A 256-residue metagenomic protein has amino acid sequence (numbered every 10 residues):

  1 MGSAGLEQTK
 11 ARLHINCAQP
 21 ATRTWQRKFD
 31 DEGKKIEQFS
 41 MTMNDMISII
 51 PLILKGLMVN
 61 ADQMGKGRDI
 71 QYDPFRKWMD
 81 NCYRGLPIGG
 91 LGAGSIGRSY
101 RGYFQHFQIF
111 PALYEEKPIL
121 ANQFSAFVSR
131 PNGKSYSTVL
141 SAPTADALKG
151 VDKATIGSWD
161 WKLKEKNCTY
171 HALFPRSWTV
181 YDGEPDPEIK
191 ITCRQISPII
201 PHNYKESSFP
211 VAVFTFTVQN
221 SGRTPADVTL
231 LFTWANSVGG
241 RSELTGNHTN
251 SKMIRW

Functional and structural regions predicted by a protein language model:
G2-A145: Beta-strand-rich N-terminal accessory domains
K10, K153-I156, T245: Soluble extramembrane domains flanking the early transmembrane region of eukaryotic membrane proteins
D69-D73, K77-C82, F110-A112, K162-E165 (+3 more regions): Short alpha-helical segments and helix-capping/turn motifs at coil-helix boundaries
G85, G92-G94, W178, T215 (+1 more regions): Beta-sheet entry/capping signal
L91, R98-R101, I109-A112, P131 (+4 more regions): An acidic- and aromatic-residue-enriched active-site/binding cleft used to recognize and process polar
S95-G97, F104-F107, E188-T192, H202-N203 (+2 more regions): Short helix/loop capping segments that flank catalytic or ligand/cofactor-binding pockets
A145-V211: Extended, loop-rich substrate-binding clefts of extracytoplasmic carbohydrate-active enzymes
P198-W256: Polysaccharide-binding surfaces and accessory modules of carbohydrate-active proteins
